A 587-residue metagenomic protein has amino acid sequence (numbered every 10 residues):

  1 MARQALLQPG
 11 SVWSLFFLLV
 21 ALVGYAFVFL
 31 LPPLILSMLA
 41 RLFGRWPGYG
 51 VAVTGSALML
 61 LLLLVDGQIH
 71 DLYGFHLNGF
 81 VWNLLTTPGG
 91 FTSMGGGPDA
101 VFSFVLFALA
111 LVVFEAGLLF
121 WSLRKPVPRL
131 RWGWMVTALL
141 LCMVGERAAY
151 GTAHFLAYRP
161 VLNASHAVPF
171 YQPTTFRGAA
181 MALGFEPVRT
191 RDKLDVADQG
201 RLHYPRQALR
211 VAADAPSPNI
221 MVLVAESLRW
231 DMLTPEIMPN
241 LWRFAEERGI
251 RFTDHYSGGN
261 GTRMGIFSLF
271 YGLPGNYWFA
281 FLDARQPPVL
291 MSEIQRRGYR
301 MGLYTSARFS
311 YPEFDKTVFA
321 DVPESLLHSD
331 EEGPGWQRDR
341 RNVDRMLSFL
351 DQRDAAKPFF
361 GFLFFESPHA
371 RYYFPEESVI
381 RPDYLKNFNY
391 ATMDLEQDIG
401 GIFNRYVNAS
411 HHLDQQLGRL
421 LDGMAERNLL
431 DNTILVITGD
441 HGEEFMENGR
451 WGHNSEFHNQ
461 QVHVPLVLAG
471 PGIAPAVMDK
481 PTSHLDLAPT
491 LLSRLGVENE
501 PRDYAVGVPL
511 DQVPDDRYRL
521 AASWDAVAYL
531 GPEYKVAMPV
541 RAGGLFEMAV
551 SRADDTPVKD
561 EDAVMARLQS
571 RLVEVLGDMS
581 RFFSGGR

Functional and structural regions predicted by a protein language model:
M1-Y171: Transmembrane and membrane-interface helices of multi-pass, inner-membrane envelope-modifying transferases
R41-G48, A116-R124, L130-R159, F309 (+2 more regions): Membrane-interface soluble catalytic domains
I69-L72, R229-M232, G261-I266, F309-D315 (+7 more regions): Short catalytic/ligand-binding loop motif for oxyanion handling, primarily in non-cytosolic enzymes, centered on
A138-Y390: Active-site-proximal alpha/beta segments of enzymes that process anionic O-linked groups
F170, V343-D351, K386-T433, G586: A long, amphipathic alpha-helix that forms part of the scaffold/cap immediately adjacent to metal-dependent active
V224, Y256, L303-T305, F360-S367 (+5 more regions): Short beta-strand segments
F281-P288, G400-L413, E456-V462, I473-P489 (+1 more regions): A short beta-strand-to-alpha-helix junction
A425-G472: Histidine-centered active-site microenvironments of extracellular/periplasmic hydrolases and transferases
